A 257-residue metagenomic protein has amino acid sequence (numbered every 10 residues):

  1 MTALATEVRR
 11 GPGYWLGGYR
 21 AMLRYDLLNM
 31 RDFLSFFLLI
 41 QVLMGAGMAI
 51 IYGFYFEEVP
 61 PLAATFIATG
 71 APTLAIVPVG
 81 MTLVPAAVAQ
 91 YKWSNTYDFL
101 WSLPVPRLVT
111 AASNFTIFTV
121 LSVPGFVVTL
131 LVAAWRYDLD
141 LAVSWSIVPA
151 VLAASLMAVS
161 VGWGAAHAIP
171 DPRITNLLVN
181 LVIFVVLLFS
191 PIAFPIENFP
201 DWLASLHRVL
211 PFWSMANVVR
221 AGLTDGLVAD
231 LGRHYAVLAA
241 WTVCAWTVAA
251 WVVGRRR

Functional and structural regions predicted by a protein language model:
T2-A3, V8-R24, I192-Y235: Short hydrophobic, aromatic-rich alpha-helical segments embedded in or entering the lipid bilayer of multi-pass
R10-W15, Y25-K92, A142-I147, L177 (+1 more regions): Transmembrane helix-boundary elements of multi-pass transport/secretion proteins, especially ABC-type permease modules
G47, I51, A64-R136: Hydrophobic alpha-helical transmembrane segments of multi-pass membrane transport proteins
A49-F54, L130-A134, W163, H167 (+3 more regions): Transmembrane alpha-helix boundary and packing residues in multipass membrane permease domains and related
G53, E57, Q90, A134 (+6 more regions): Transmembrane helix-loop junction
F56, A168-V209, W213: Transmembrane helix segments
A68-V77, V148-V161, L181-L188: Small-residue-enriched core segments of transmembrane alpha-helices in multipass membrane transport and channel
R107-L108, A112-V179, L227-T247: Alpha-helical transmembrane segments and their short interhelical loops
